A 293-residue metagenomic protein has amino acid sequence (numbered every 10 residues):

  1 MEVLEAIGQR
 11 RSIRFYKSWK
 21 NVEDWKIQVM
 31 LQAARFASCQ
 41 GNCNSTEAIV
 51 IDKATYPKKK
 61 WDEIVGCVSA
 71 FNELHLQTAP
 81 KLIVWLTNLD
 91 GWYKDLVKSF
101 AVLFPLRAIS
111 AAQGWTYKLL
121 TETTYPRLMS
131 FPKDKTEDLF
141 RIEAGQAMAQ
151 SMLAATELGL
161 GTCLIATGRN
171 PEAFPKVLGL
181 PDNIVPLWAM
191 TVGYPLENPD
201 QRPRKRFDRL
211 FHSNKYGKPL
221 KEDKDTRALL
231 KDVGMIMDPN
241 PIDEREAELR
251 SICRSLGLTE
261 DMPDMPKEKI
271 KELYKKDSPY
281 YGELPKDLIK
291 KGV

Functional and structural regions predicted by a protein language model:
M1-V293: Acidic, surface-exposed loops and disordered segments
